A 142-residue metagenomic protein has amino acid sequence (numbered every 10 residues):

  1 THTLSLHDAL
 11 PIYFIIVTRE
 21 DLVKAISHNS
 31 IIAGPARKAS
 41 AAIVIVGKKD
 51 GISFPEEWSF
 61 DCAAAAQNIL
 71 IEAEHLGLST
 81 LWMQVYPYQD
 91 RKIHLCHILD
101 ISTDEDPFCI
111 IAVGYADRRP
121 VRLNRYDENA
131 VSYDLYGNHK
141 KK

Functional and structural regions predicted by a protein language model:
T1-L4, D8: Single conserved hydrophobic/aromatic residue that forms the stacking wall/gate of nucleotide- or nucleobase-binding
A9-I16, V85: Short loop-to-beta-strand entry elements in the cores of soluble alpha/beta enzymes
I16-T18, V46: Short beta-strand-to-turn element immediately C-terminal to the catalytic PLP-Schiff-base lysine in fold type I
R19-I32: Glycine-rich loop at the start of a catalytic domain that most often binds anionic cofactors/ligands
P35-K38, S102-T103: Extracellular/periplasmic catalytic domains that process cell-envelope and extracellular macromolecules
I43, D50-H97, I111: Small-aliphatic-rich amphipathic alpha-helix that forms the alpha element of a beta-alpha
H94-D106: Short, electropositive alpha-helical surface patch
P107-K142: C-terminal helix-cap and adjacent tail motif
